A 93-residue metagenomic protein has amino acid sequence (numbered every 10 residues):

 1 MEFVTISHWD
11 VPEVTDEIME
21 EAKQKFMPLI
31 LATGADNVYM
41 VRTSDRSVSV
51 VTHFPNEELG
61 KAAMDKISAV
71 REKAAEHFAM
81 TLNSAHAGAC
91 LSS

Functional and structural regions predicted by a protein language model:
M1-E72, E76-S93: Short S/T/G/P-rich N-terminal loop/turn motif that feeds into the first structured element of a domain
